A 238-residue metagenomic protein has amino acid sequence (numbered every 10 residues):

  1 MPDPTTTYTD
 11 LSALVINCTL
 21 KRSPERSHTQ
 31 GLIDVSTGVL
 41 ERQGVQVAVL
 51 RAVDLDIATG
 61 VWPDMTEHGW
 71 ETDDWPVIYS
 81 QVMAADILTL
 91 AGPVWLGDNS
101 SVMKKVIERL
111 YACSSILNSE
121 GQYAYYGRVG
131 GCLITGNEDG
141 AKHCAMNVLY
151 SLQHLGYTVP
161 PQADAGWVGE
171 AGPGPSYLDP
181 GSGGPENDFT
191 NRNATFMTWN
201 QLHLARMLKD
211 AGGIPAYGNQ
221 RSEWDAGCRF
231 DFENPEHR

Functional and structural regions predicted by a protein language model:
M1-E120, G184, D188-R238: N-terminal beta1-alpha1-beta2 submodule of the flavodoxin-like/Rossmannoid cofactor-binding fold
L14-N17, G169-G184: A short small-residue
S27, S119-P173, F189-R192: Short, glycine-/small-residue-rich phosphate/pyrophosphate-handling segment
H68, T158, S176-G181, R229: Short alpha-helix boundary/capping motifs
W95-G97, D139, Y177-G183: A general structural signal for short secondary-structure boundary/capping elements
